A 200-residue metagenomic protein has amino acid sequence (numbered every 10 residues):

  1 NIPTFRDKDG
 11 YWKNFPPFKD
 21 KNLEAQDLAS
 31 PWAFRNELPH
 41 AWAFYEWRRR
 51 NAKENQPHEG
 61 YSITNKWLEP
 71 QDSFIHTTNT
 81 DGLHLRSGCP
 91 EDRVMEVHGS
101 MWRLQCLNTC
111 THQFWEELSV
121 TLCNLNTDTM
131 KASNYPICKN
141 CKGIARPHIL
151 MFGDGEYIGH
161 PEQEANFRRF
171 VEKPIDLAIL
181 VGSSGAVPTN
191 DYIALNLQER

Functional and structural regions predicted by a protein language model:
N1-R200: Conserved catalytic core of sirtuin-type NAD+-dependent deacylases
